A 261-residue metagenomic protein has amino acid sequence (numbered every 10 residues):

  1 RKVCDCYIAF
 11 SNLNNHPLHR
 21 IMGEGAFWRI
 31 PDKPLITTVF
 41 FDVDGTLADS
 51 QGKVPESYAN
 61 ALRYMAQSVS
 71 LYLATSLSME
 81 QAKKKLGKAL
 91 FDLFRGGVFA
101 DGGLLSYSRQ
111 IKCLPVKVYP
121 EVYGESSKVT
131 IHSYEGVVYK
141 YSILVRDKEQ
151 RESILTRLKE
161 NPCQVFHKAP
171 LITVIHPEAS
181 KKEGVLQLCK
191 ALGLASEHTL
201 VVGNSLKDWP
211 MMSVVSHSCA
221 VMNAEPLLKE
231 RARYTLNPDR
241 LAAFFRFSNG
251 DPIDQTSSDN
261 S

Functional and structural regions predicted by a protein language model:
R1-V43, Y64, L194: Non-catalytic pre-domain segments flanking phosphatase-related domains
F10, R29-L35, K182-S261: Mg2+-dependent phosphoryl-transfer enzymes with acidic/Ser/Thr/Gly-rich catalytic loops
I36, S68-V69, F94, D101 (+4 more regions): Short, well-ordered alpha-helix to beta-strand connector turns
V39-F41, V98, V201: Residue-level marker for buried hydrophobic side chains located in beta-strands that build the well-ordered beta-sheet
L47-D49, D208: Catalytic P-loop NTPase motifs of RecA-like helicase/translocase cores
S50-Y134: Active-site phosphate-binding/coordination module
S57, Q81-K84, S106, S153 (+4 more regions): Phosphate- and divalent-cation-binding pockets in alpha/beta enzyme and binding domains that engage nucleotide-derived
P120-V214, N223, K229: Conserved acidic, metal-coordinating active-site core of Asp-based, Mg2+-dependent phosphoryl-transfer enzymes
